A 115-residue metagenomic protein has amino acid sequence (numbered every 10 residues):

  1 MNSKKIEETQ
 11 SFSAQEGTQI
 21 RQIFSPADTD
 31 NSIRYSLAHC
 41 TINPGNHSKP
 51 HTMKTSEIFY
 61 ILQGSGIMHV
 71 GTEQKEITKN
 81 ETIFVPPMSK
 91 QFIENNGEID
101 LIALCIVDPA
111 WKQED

Functional and structural regions predicted by a protein language model:
M1-R34: A short, N-terminal "cap"/entry segment at the start of jelly-roll beta-barrel domains of the cupin/DSBH fold
Q22-P26, L37-M53: Conserved short histidine dyad/triad with adjacent acidic residue
N31-S32, H47-M53, E94-N96, D115: Short histidine-centered beta-strand/loop micro-motifs that create catalytic or ligand/metal-coordination sites
S48-P50, M68-H69, V85, Q91-E98: Short beta-strand His + acidic residue motifs that chelate non-heme Fe in jelly-roll/DSBH and cupin folds
K54-T55, E73, S89, I99: A generic "binding-loop/recognition-motif" signal
S56-G66: Glycine- and acidic-residue-biased ligand/ion/polar-headgroup-sensing regions
E73-P87: Short acidic-glycine-tyrosine-enriched beta hairpin
F84, I99-D115: A short hydrophobic beta-strand segment most commonly corresponding to one strand of the jelly-roll/cupin
